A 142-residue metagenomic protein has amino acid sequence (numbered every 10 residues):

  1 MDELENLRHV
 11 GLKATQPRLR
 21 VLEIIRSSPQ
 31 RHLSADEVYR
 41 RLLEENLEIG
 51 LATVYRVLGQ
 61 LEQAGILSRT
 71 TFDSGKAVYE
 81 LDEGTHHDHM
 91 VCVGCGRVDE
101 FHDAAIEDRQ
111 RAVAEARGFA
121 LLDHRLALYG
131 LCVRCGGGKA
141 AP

Functional and structural regions predicted by a protein language model:
M1-S27: Intrinsically disordered, low-complexity serine/threonine- and proline-rich regulatory segments
R31, L47: Flexible coil/turn residues that form the inter-helical turn or adjacent wing/linker of helix-turn-helix
E37-L43, V54: A short acidic, leucine-rich amphipathic alpha-helix
V54-A64: Basic amphipathic alpha-helical segments that dock to polyanions
Q63-P142: Non-DNA-binding regulatory cores of transcription-related proteins, predominantly C-terminal effector-binding
